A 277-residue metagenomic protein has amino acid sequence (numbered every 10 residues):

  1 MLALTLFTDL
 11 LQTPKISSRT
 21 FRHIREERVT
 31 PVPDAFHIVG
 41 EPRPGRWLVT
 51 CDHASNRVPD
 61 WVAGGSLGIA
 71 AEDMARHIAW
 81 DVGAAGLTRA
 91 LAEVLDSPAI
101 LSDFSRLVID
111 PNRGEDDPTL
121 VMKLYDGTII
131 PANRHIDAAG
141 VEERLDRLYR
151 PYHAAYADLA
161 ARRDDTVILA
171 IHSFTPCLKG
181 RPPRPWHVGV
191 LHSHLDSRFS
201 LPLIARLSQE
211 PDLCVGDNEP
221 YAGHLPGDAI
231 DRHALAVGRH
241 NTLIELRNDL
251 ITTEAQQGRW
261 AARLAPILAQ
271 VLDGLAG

Functional and structural regions predicted by a protein language model:
L2, P14, S18-F21, R25: Intrinsically disordered, low-complexity segments enriched in serine/proline and basic residues
L6-F7, F21-G277: N-terminal catalytic or cofactor-binding beta/alpha core of small enzyme domains
